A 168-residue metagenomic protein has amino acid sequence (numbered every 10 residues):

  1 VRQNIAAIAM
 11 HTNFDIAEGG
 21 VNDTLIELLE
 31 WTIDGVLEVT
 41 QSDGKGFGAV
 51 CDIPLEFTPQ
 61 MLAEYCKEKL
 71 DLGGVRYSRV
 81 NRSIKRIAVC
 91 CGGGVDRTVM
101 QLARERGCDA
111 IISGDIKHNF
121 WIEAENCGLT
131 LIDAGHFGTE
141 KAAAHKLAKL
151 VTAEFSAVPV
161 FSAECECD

Functional and structural regions predicted by a protein language model:
V1-D168: Active-site catalytic microenvironments in core metabolic enzymes, especially phosphate/sugar-handling
